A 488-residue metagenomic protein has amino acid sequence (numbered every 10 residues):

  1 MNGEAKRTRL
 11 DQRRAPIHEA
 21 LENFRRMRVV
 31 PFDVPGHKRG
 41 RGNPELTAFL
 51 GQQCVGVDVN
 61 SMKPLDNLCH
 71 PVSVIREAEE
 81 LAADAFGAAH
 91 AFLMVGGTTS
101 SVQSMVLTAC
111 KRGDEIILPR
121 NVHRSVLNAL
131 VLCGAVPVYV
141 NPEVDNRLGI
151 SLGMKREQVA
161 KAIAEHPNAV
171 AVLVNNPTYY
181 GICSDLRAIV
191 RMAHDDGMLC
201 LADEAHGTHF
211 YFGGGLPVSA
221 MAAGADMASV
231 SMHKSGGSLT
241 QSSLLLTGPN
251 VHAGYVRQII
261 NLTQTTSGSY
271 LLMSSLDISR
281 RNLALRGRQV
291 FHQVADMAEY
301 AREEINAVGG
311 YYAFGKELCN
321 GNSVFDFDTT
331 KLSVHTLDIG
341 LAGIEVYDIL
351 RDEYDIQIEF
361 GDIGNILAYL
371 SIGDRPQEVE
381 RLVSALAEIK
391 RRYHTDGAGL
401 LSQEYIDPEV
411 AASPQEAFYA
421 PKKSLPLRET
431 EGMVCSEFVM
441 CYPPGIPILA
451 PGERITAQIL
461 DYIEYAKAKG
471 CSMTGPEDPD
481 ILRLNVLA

Functional and structural regions predicted by a protein language model:
M1-S73, P444: N-terminal "arm"/small-domain region of PLP-dependent enzymes with the aminotransferase-like
I17-E22, R26, A48-F49, H70 (+2 more regions): Conserved PLP-enzyme active-site core in the AAT-like
V55-G97: Conserved N-terminal alpha-helix of the aminotransferase class I/II PLP-enzyme fold
L65, F92-M94, V172-N175, S333 (+1 more regions): Short glycine-rich or small-residue beta-strand-to-loop segments that form or flank ligand, phosphate, metal/Fe-S
L93, Y139-N141, V230, F360 (+1 more regions): Structural signal for conserved beta-strand scaffold positions within catalytic alpha/beta enzyme cores
G134-Y139, A468-P479: Short, compositionally biased
Y300-G475: Conserved C-terminal alpha-helix-loop-beta "cap" of PLP-dependent enzymes that closes/shapes the active-site mouth
E453, N485-A488: C-terminal amphipathic alpha-helical interaction region
